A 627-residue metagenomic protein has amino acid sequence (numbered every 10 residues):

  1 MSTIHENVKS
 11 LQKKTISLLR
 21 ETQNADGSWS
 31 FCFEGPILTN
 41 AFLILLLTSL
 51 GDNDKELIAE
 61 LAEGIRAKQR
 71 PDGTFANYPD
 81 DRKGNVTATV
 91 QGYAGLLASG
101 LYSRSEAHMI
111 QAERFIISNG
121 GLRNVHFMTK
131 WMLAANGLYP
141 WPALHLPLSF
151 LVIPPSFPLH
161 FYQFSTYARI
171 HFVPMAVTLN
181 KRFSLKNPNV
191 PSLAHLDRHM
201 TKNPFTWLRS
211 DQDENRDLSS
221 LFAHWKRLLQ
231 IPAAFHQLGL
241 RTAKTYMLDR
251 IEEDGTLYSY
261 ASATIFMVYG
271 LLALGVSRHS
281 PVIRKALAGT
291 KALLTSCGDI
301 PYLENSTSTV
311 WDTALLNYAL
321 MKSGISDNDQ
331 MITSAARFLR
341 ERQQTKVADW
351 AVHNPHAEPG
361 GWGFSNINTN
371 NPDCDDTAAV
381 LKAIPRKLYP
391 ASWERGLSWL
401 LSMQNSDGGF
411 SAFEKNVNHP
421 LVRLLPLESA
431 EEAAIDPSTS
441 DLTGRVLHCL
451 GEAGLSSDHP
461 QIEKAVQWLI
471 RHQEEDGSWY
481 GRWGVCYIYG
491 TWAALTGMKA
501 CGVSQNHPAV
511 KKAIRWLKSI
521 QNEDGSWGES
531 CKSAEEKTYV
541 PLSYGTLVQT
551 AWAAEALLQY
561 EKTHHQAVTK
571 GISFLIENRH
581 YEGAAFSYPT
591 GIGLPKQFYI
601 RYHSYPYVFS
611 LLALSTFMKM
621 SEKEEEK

Functional and structural regions predicted by a protein language model:
M1-K627: Preference for long, amphipathic alpha-helical scaffolds in soluble/luminal domains and all-alpha bundles
